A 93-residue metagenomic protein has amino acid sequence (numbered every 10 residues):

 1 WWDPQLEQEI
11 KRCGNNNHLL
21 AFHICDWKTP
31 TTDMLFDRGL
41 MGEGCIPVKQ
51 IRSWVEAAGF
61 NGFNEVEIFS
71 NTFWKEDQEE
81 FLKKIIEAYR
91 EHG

Functional and structural regions predicted by a protein language model:
W1-G93: Histidine-acidic metal/acid-base catalytic patches
